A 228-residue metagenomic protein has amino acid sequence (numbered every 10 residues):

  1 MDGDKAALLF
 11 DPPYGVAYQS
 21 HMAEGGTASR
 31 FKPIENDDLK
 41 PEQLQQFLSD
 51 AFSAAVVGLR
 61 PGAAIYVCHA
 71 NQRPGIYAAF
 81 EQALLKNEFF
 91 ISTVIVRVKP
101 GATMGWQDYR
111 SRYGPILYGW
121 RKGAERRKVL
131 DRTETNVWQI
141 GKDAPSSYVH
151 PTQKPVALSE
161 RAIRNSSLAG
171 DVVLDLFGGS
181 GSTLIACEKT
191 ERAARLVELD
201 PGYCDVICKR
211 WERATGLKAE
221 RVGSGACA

Functional and structural regions predicted by a protein language model:
M1, A226-A228: Accessible peptide chain termini
M1-C204: Core catalytic lobe of class I
R30-P33, G216-A226: Conserved phosphoryl-transfer catalytic core
S111-L117, A214-R221: Short, structured secondary-structure boundary patches
G202-R213, L217: Short alpha-helix adjacent to the SAM-binding motif of class I
